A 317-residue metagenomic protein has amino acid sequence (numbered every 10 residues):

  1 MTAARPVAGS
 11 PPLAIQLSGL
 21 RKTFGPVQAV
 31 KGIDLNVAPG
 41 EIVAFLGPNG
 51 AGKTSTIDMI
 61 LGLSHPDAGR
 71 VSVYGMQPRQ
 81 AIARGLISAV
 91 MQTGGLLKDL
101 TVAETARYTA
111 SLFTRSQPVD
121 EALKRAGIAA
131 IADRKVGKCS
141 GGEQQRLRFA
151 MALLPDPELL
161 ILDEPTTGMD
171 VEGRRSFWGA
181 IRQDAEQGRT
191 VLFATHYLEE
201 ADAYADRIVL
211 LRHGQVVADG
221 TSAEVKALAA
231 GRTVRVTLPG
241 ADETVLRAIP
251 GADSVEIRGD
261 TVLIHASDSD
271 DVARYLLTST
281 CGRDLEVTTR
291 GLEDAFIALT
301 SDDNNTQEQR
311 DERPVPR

Functional and structural regions predicted by a protein language model:
M1-R21, D302-R317: ABC-family P-loop ATPase nucleotide-binding domain
A3-A8, P26-A29, N36, T244 (+1 more regions): Detector for intrinsically disordered, low-structure N-terminal pre-sequences
S10, V30, G142, A229 (+1 more regions): Short, solvent-exposed coil/turn segments
P12-I15, K22-R212, A218: ABC transporter nucleotide-binding domains
R207, A229-G231: Short, flexible active-site loops
A223-L228: Short acidic-hydrophobic catalytic motif
G231-T306, R317: Short, charged/small-residue-rich alpha-helical element at the C-terminal edge of ABC transporter nucleotide-binding
